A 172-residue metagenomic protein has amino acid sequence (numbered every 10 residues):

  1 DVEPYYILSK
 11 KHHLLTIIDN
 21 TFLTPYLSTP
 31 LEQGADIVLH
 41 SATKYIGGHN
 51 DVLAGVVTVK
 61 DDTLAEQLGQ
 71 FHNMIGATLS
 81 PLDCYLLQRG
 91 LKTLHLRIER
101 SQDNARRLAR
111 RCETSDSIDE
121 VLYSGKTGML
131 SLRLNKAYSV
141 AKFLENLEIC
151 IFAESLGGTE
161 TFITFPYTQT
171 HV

Functional and structural regions predicted by a protein language model:
D1-S117, L122: Conserved PLP-enzyme active-site core in the AAT-like
K126-V172: Conserved C-terminal alpha-helix-loop-beta "cap" of PLP-dependent enzymes that closes/shapes the active-site mouth
